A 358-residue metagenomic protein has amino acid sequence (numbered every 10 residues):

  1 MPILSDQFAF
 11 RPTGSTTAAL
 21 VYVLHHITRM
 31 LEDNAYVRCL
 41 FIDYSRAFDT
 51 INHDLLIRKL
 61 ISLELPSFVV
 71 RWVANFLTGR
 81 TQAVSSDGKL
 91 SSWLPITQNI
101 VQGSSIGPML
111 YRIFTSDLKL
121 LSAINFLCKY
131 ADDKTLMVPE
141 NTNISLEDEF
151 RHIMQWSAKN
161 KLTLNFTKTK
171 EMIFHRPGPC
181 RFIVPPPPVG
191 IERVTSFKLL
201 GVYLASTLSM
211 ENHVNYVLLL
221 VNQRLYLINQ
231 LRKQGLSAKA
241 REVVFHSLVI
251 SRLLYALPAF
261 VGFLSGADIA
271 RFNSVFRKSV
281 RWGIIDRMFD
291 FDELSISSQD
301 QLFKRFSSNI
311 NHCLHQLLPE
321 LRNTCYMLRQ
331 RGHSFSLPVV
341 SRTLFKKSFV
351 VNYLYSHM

Functional and structural regions predicted by a protein language model:
M1, L20-M30, N143-K161, N222: Inter-domain linker/hinge segments that demarcate the starts of reverse transcriptase and RNase H-type modules
M1-S5, P108-V138, R252: Active-site palm subdomain of RNA-directed nucleic acid polymerases
M1-V101, V138-P139: Conserved pre-catalytic core of RNA-dependent polymerases
F8-T17, M30-D33, S45-T50, S62 (+7 more regions): Conserved, non-catalytic sequence blocks in retroelement Pol enzymes and Pol-derived host proteins
V23, D43, L60, V73 (+11 more regions): Mobile genetic element proteins and their domesticated derivatives, centered on retroelements and DNA transposons
G88, D148, Q155, T163-T195: Short, conserved micro-motifs composed of acidic
I191-P258: Basic, alpha-helical interaction scaffolds
S265-M358: Short linear motifs embedded in intrinsically disordered, charge-biased segments
